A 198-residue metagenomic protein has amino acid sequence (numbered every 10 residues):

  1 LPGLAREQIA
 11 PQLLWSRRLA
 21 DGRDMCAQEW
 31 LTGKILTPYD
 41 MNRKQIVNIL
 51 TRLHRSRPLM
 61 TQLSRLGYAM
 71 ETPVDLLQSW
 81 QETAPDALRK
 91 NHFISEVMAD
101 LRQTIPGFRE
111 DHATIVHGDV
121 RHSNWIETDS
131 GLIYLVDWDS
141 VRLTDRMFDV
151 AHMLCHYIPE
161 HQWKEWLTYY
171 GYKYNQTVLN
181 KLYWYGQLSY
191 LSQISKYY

Functional and structural regions predicted by a protein language model:
L1-C26, K34-R55, Y157: A conserved alpha-helical element in kinase catalytic cores
Q8, H54-T61, I105, Y174 (+1 more regions): A general structural signal marking secondary-structure boundaries and capping sites
L14, H54-R57, T61-S64, A113-V116 (+3 more regions): Structured catalytic cores of enzymes that bind and process phosphorylated ligands/cofactors
L19-A20, D24-Y39, V74-T83, L191-Y198: A glycine-centered beta->alpha junction motif in the catalytic cores of kinase/phosphotransferase enzymes
K34-H92, E110-A113, R142-L143: A cross-family kinase active-site recognition segment
V97-L101: Short proline/glycine- and basic residue-enriched helix-capping loop/turn segments at helix->loop/beta transitions
R102-F148: Active-site acidic catalytic loop and adjacent metal/ATP-binding pocket of ATP-dependent phosphoryl transfer enzymes
M147-N175, Q187-Y198: Active-site activation/catalytic loop segments of kinase-like enzymes and analogous catalytic loops in related
